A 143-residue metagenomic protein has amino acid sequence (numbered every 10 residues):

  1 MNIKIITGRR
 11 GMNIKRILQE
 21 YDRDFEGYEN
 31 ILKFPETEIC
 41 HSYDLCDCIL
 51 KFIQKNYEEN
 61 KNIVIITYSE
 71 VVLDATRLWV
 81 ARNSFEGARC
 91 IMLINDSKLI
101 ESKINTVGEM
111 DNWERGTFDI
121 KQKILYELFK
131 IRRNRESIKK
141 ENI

Functional and structural regions predicted by a protein language model:
M1-E29, K51-K55, E59, V71-I143: RecA-like P-loop NTPase motor core
L32-T37: Walker B catalytic acidic pair
S42-I49: Intrinsically disordered, Ser/Thr/Pro-rich regulatory regions of eukaryotic transcription factors and other regulatory
L45, S69-V72: Helical "lid/switch" subdomain of P-loop NTPase nucleotide-binding domains
N62-Y68: Structural recognition of the conserved hydrophobic beta-strand(s) that form the central parallel beta-sheet of P-loop
